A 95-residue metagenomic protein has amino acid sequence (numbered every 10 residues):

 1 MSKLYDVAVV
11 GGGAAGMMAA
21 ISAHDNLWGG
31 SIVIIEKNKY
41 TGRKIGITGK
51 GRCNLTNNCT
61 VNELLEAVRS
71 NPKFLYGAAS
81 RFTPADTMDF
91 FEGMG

Functional and structural regions predicted by a protein language model:
L4-I34: N-terminal Rossmann-like FAD-binding beta1-loop-alpha1 element of flavoenzymes
S31, K37-G95: Conserved N-terminal/central alpha/beta ligand/cofactor-binding core
